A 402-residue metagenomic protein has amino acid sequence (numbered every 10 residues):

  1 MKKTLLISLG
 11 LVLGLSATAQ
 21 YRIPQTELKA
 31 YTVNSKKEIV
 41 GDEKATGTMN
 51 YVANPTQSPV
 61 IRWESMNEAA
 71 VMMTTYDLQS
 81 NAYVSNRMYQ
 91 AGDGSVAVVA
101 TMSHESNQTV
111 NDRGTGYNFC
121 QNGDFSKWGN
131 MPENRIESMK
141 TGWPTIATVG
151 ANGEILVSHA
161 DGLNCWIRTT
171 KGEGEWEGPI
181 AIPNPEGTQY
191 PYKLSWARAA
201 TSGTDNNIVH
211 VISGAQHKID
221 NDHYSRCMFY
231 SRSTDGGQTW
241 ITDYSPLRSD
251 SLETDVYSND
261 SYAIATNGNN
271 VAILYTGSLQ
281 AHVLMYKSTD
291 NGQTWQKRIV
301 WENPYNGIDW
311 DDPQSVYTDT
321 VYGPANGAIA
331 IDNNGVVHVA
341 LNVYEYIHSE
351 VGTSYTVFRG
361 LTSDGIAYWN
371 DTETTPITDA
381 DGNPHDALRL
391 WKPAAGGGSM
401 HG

Functional and structural regions predicted by a protein language model:
M1-Q25, Y117: Bacterial Sec-dependent N-terminal signal peptides
Q20-G402: Extracellular, repeat-based ectodomains that mediate carbohydrate processing or recognition
